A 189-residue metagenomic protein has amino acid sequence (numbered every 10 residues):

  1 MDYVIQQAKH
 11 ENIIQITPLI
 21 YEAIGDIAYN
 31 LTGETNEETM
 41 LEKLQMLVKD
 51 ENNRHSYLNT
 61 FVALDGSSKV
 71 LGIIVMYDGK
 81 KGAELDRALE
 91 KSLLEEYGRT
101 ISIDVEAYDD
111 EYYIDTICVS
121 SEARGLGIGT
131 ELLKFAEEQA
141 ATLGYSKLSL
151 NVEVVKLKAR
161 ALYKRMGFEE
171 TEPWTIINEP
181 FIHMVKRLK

Functional and structural regions predicted by a protein language model:
M1-E11, L31, K189: Conserved N-terminal entry element of GNAT/NAT acetyltransferase domains
G25-V48, L93-L94: Conserved GNAT-fold acetyl-CoA-binding loop/helix
K49-V62, K80-E84, Y113: A short helix-loop-beta-strand connector motif used in the catalytic cores of GNAT acetyltransferases and, in some
V62, K69-D78, Y113, C118: Conserved beta-strand in the GNAT
D78-Y112, T116: Conserved acyl-donor/pantetheine-binding loop and adjacent beta-alpha core of acyl/acetyltransferases and related
K80, S149-N151, K164-H183: Conserved catalytic-core motifs of GNAT/GCN5-like acyltransferases
Y112, R124, A140-N151: Conserved GNAT acetyl-CoA-binding A-motif
G125-E138, A161-R165: Conserved acetyl-CoA-binding loop-helix of GNAT-fold acetyltransferases
